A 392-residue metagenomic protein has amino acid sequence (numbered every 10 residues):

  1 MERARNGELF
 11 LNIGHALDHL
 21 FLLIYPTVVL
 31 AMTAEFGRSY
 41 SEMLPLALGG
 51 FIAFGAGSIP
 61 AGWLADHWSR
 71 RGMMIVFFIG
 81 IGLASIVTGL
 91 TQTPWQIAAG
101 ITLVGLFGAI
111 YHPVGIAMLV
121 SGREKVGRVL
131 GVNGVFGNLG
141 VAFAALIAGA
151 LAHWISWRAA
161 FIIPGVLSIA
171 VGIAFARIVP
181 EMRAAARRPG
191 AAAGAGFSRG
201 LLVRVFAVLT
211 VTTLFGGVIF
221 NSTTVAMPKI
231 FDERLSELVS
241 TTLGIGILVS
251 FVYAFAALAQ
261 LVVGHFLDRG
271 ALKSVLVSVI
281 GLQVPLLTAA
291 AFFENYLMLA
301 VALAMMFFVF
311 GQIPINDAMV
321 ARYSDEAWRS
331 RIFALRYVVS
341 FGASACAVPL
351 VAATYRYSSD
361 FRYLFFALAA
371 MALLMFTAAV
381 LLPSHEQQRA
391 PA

Functional and structural regions predicted by a protein language model:
L23, F51-I59, V141-A142, Y253-L261 (+1 more regions): Residue-level signature of mid-helix packing/kink "hotspots" within the transmembrane helices of 12-pass Major
Y25-P26, R204-A257: Extracytoplasmic gate region of multi-pass secondary transporters
M32-T33, L64-A65, I147-I155, F231-D232 (+2 more regions): Interfacial helix-cap and linker-helix signal at transmembrane-aqueous boundaries of multi-pass secondary transporters
A56-Q92, L267-G270: Conserved MFS/SLC helix-loop-helix module at the cytosolic interface between two early adjacent transmembrane helices
G100-N138: Cytoplasmic helix-loop-helix junction between adjacent transmembrane helices in 12-TM secondary transporters
N133-P180: Helix-loop-helix hairpin linking two adjacent transmembrane segments in secondary transporters
G270-N316: C-terminal transmembrane helical hairpin of 12-TM major facilitator-type secondary transporters
Y323-S358: A late C-terminal transmembrane helix in Major Facilitator Superfamily
